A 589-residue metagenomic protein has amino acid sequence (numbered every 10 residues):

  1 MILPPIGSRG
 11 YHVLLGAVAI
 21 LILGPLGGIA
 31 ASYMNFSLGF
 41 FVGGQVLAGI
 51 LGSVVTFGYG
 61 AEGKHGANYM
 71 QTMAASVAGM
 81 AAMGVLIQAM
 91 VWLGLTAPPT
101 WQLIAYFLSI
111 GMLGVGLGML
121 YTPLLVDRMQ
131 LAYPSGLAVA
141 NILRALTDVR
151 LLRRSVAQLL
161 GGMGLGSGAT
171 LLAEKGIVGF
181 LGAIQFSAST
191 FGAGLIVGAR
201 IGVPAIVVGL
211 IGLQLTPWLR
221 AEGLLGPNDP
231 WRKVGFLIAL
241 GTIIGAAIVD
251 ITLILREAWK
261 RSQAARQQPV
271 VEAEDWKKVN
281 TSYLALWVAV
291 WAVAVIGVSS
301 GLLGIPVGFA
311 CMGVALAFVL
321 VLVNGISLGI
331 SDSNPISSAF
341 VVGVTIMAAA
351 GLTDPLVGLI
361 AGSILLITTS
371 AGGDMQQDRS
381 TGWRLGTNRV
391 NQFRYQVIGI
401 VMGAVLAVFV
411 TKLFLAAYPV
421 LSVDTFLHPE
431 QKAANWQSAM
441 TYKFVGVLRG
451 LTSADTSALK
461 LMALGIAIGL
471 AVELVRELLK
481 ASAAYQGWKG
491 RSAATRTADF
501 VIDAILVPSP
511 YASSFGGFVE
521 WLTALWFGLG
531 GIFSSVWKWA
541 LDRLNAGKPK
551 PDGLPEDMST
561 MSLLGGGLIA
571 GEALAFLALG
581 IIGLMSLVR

Functional and structural regions predicted by a protein language model:
M1-R589: Alpha-helical multipass membrane-protein architecture
